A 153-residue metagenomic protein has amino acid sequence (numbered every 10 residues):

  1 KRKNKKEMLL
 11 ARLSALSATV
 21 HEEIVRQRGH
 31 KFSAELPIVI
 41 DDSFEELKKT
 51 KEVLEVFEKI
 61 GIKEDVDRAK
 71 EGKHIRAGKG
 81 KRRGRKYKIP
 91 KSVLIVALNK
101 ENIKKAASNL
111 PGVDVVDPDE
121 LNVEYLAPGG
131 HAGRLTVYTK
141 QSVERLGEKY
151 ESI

Functional and structural regions predicted by a protein language model:
K1-I153: Extended polybasic, low-complexity segments that bind anionic RNA or targeting/receptor surfaces
